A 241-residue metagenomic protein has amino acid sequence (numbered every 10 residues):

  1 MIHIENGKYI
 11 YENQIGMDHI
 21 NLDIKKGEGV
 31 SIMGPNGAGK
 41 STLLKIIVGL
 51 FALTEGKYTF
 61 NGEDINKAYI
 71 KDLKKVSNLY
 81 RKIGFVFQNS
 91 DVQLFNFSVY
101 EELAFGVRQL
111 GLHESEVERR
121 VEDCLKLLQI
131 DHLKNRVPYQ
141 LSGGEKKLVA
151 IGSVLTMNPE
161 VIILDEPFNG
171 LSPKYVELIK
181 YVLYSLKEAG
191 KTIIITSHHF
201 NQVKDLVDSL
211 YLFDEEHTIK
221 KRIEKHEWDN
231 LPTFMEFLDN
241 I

Functional and structural regions predicted by a protein language model:
V48: Helix-to-loop junction immediately C-terminal to a conserved catalytic motif
G56-A68, L79: Conserved ABC transporter NBD signature motif
S115-L133: Conserved ABC ATPase "signature" region
V137-L141, E145: Conserved ABC ATPase signature
I162-D165: Catalytic Walker B motif of ABC-type/P-loop ATPase nucleotide-binding domains
S197-H198: H-loop/switch region of ABC-family ATPase nucleotide-binding domains
H217-D239: Conserved beta-strand-loop-alpha-helix hinge in the C-terminal portion of ABC ATPase nucleotide-binding domains
